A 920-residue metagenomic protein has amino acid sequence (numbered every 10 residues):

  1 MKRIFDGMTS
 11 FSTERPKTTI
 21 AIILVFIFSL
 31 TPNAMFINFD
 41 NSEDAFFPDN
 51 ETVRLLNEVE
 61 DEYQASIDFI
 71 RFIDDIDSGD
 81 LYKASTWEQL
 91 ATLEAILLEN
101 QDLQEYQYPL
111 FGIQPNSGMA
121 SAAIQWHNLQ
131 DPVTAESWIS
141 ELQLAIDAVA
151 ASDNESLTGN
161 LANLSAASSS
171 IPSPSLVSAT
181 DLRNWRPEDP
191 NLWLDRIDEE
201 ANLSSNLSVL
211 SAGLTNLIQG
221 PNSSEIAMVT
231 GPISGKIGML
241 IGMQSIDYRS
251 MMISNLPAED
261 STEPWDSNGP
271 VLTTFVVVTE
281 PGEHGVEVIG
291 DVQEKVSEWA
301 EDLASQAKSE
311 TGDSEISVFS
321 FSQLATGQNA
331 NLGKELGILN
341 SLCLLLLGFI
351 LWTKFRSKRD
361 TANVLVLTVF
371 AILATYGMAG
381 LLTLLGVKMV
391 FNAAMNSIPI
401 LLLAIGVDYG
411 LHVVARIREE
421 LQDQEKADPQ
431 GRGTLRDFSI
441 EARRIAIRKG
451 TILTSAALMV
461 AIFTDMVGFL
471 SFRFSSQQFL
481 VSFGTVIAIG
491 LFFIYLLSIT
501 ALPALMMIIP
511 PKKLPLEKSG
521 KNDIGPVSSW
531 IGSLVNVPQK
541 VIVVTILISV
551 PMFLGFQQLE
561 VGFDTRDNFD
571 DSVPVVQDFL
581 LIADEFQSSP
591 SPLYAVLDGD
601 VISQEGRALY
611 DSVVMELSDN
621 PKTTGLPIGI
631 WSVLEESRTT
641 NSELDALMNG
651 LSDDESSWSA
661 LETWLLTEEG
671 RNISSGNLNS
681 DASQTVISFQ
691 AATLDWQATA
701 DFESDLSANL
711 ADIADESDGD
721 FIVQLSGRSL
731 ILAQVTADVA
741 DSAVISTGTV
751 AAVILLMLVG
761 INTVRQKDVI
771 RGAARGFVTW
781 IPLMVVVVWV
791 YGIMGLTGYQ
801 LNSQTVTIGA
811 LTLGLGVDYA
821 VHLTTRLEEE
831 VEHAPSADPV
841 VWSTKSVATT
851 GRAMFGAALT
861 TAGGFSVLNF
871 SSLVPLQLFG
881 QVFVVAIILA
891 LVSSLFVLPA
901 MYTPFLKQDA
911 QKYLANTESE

Functional and structural regions predicted by a protein language model:
M1-D44, R54, L144, E188 (+2 more regions): Membrane-embedded transmembrane helical bundles of large multi-pass transporters/channels
M1-R359, K513-T749, K767-I770, K907-E918: Feature of extramembrane
